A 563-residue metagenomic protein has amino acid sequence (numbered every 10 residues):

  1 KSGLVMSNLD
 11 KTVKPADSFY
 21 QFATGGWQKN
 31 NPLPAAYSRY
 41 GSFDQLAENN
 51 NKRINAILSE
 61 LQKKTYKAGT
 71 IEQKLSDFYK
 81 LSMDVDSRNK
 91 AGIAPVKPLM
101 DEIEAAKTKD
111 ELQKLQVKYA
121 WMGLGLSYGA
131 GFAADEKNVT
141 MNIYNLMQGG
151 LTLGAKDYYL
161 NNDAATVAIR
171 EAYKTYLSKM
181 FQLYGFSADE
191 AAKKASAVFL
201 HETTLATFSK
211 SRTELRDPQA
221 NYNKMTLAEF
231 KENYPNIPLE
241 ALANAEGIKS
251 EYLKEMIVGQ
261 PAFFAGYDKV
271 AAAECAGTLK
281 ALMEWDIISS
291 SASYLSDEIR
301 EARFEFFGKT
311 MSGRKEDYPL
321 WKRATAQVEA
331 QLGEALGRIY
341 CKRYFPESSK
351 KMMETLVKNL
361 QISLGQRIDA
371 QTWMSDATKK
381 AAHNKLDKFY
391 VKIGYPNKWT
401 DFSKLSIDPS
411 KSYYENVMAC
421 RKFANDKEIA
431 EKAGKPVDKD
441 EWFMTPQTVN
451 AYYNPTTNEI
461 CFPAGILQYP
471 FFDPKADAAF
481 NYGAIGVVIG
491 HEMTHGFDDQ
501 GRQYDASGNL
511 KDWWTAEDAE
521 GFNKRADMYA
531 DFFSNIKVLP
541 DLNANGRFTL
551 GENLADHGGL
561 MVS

Functional and structural regions predicted by a protein language model:
K1-S7: Short, Gly/Pro- and small/polar-rich lid/capping loops
N8-K29, Y159-Q182, L550, L560-V562: Hydrophobic/aromatic-rich, well-ordered segments within soluble, folded domains that form packed cores
K11-P15, E136-N138, Y453-T456: Extracellular/periplasmic catalytic domains that process cell-envelope and extracellular macromolecules
K14-D17, F22-S87: Active-site-surrounding "flap" and adjacent substrate/cofactor-binding loops of secreted or lumenal enzymes, prototyped
W27-N31, L153-G154, P470: Short, solvent-exposed loop/turn elements at domain surfaces
A36-L58, E190-F208, N481-V487: Short secondary-structure subsegments characteristic of cysteine-rich extracellular domains
A47, N233-I237, I257-F264, Y318 (+3 more regions): Intrinsically disordered, low-complexity linker/terminal regions across diverse proteins
E60-T355, N359: Noncatalytic, helix-rich "gating/capping" subdomain that lines the substrate-entry/channel surface of large enzyme
